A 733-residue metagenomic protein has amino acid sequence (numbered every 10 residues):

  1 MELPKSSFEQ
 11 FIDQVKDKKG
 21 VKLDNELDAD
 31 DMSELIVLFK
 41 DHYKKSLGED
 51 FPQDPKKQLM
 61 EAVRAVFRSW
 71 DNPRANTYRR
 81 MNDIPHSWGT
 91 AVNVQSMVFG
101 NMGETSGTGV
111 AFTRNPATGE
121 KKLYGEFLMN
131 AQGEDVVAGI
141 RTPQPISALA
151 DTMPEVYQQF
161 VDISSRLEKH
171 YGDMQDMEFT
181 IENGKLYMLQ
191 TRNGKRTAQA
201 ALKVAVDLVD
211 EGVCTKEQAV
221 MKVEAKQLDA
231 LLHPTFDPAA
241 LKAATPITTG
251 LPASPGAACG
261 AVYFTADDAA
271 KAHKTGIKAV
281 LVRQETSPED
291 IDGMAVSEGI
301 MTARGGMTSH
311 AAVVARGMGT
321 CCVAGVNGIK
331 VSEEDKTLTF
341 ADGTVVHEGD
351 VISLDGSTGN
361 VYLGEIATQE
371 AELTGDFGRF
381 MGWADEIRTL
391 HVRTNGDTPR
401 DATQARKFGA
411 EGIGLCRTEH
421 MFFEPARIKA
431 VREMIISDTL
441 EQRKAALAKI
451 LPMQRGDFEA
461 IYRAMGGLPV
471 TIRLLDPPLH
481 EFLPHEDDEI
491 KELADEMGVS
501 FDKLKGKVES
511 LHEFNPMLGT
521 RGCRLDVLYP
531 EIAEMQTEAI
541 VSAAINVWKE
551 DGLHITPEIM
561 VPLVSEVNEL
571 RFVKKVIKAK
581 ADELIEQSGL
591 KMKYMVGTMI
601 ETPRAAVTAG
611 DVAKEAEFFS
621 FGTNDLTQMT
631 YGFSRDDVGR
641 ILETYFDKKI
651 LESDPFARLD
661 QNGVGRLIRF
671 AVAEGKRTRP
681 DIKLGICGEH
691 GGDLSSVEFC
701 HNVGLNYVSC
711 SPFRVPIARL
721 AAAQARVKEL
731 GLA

Functional and structural regions predicted by a protein language model:
M1-A244, D267, K271, I277-V280 (+12 more regions): Nucleotide/phosphate-binding sheet-loop regions of phosphoryl- and nucleotidyl-transfer enzymes
W70, L232-G260, F264, R379-D385 (+2 more regions): Flexible inter-domain linker/hinge segments
N93, Y263, V280-V282, M301 (+3 more regions): Structural motif
R166, K336-D342: Short alpha-helix capping/helix-loop boundary micro-motifs
T249-E289, F340-R379: Extended, non-globular alpha-helical segments
E298-R304, C322, G685: A short, small-residue-rich loop immediately preceding and capping a beta-strand
V323-E334: Solvent-exposed beta-strand/loop surfaces of large extracellular or lumenal domains
L373-G375, W383-A733: Conserved alpha/beta-domain cores
